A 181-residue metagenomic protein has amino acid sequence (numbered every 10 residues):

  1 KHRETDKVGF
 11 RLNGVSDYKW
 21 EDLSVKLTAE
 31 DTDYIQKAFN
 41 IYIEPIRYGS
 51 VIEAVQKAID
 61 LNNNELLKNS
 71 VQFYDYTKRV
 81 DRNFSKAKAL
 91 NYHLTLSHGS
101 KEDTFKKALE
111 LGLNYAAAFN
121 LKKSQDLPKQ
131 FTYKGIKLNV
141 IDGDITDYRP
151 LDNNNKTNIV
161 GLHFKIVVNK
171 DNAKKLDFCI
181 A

Functional and structural regions predicted by a protein language model:
K1-A181: Class I S-adenosyl-L-methionine
